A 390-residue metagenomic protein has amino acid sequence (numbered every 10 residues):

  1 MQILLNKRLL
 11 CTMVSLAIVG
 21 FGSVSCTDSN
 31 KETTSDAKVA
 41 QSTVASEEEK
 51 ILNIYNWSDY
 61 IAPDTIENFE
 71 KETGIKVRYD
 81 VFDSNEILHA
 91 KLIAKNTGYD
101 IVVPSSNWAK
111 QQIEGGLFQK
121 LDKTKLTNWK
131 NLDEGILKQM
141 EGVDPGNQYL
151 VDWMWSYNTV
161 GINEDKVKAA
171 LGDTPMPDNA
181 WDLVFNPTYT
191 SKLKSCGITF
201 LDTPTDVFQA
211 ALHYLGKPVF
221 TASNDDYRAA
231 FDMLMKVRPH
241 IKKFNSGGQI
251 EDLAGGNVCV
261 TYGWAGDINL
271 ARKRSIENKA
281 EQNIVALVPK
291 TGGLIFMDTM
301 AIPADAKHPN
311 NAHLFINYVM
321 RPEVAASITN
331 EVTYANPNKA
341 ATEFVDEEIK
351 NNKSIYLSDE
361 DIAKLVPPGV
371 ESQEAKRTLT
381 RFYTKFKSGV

Functional and structural regions predicted by a protein language model:
M1-I51, V390: Short, low-complexity disordered leader/linker segments with a strong preference for bacterial N-terminal type II
C26, D36-G115, E251: Early extracytoplasmic/lumenal segment of secretory-pathway proteins
D36-E48, A90, K110-W155, D182-F185: Hinge/lid segment of periplasmic solute-binding proteins
N107-Q119, L137-K138, V143-P175, P204-L215 (+1 more regions): Periplasmic solute-binding protein
Q119-K130, L150, D182, N278-L294 (+1 more regions): Short beta-strand->loop
C196-A211, L215-V285: Ligand-binding pocket segment of bilobal, Venus flytrap-like solute-binding proteins
E251, D359-V390: Conserved C-terminal helix/tail region of periplasmic/extracytoplasmic solute-binding proteins
D298, P303-K364: Mature extracytoplasmic/periplasmic domains
